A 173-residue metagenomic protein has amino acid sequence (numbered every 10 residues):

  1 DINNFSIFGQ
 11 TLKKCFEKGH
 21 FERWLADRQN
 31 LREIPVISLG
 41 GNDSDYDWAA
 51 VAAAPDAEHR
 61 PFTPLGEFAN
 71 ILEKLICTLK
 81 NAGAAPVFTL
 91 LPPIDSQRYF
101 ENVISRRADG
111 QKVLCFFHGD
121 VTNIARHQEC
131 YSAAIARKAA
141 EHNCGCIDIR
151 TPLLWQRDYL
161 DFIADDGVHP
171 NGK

Functional and structural regions predicted by a protein language model:
D1-N70: Conserved SGNH/GDSL esterase-like catalytic core that processes O-acyl groups on lipids and polysaccharides
N4, C15, H127-Q128, A133-R137 (+2 more regions): Histidine-centered active-site loop/cap adjacent to the catalytic His in serine esterases/O-acetyl transfer systems
N4-S6, L90-L91, D148-T151: Residue-level recognition of beta-strand->loop/alpha-helix junctions
N42-Y46, T89-S105: Short, solvent-exposed beta-strand-terminating loops
D47-A54, F100-Q111, R157-D158: Short, flexible, mixed-charge acidic loops at enzyme active sites
E67-N70, K74-C77, C130-R137: Alpha-helical scaffolding segments of alpha/beta enzyme cores, especially the outer helices of TIM-barrel or partial
N81-P86, C144: A short helix->loop->beta-strand "cap" motif at the edges of active sites that frequently abuts
S96-I147: Substrate-gating cap/lid alpha-helix
